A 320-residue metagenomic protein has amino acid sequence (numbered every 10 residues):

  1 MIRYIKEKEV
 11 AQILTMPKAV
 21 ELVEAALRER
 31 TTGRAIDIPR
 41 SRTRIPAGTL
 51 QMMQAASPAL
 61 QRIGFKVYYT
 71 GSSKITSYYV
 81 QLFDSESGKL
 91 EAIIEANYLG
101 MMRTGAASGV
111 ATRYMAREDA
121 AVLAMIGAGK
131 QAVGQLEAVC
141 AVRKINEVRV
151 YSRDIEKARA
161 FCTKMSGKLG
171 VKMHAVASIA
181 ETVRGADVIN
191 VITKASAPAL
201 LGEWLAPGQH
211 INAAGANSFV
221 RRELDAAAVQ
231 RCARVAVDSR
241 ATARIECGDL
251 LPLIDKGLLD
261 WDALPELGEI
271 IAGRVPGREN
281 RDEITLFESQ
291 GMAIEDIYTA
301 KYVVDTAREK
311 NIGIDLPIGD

Functional and structural regions predicted by a protein language model:
M1-M101, G109, D119, P265 (+3 more regions): N-terminal ligand-binding/catalytic initiation module
E9, R221-D320: Adenosine-phosphate binding glycine-rich loop
M115-V122, K144, A206-P207: Short helix-loop-beta connector
L123-A124, T285: Conserved beta-strand elements of the Class I
A128-G129: Glycine-rich Rossmann-fold phosphate-binding loop(s) that bind the pyrophosphate of adenine dinucleotide cofactors
A132-V133: N-terminal Rossmann-fold NAD(P) dinucleotide-binding loop
A141-K168: NAD(P)-binding Rossmann-fold cofactor-contacting core
G170-D255: Rossmann-like adenosine-cofactor binding region
